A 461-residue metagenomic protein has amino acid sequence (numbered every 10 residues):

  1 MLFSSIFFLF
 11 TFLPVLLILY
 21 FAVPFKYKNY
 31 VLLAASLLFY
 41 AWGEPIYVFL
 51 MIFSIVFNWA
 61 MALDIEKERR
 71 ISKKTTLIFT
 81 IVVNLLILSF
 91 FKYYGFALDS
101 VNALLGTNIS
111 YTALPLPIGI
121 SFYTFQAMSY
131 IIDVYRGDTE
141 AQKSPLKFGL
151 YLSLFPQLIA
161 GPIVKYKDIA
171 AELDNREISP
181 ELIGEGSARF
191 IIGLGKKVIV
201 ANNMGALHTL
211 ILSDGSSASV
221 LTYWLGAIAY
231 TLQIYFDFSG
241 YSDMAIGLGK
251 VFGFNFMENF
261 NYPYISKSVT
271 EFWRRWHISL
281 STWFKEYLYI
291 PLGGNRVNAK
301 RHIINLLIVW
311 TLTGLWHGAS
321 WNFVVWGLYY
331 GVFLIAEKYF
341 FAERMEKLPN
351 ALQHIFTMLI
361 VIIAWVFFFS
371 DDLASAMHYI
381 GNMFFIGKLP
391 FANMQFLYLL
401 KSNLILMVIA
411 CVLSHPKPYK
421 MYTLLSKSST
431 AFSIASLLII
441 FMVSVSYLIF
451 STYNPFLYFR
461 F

Functional and structural regions predicted by a protein language model:
M1-R460: Membrane-embedded transmembrane alpha-helical bundles that form the catalytic cores of multi-pass lipid-modifying
